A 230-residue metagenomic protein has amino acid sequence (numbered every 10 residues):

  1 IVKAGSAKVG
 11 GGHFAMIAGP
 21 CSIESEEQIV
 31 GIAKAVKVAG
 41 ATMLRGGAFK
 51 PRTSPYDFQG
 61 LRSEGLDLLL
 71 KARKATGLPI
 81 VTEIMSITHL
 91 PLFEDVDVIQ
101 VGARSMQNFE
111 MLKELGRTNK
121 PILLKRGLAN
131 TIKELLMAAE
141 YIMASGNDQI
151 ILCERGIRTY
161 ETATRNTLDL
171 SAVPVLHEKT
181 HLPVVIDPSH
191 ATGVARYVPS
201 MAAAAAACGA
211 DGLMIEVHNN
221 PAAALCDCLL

Functional and structural regions predicted by a protein language model:
I1-I17: N-terminal amphipathic alpha-helix/helix-capping segment at the start of soluble metabolic enzymes
A4, V9, T118-N220: Catalytic alpha/beta core domains of metabolic enzymes, predominantly
F14-G31, P55-Q59, P79-E83, G102-R104 (+2 more regions): Active-site mouth loops of central-metabolism enzymes
A15-G19, T42-G46, I80-T82, I99-V101 (+4 more regions): Hydrophobic faces of well-ordered beta-strands that scaffold small-molecule active sites in alpha/beta enzyme cores
A18, E24, A33, K37-V38 (+2 more regions): Long, contiguous binding/interaction regions
R45-S63, H218-C228: Glycine-rich, proline-tolerant flexible connector loops at the mouths of alpha/beta enzymes
F58-T82, E114-P121, L170-V185, L230: Alpha-helix-loop-beta-strand connector modules within alpha/beta enzyme cores
Q59-L61, G77-T88, D97-E110, K120-I132 (+2 more regions): Catalytic beta/alpha-barrel core
